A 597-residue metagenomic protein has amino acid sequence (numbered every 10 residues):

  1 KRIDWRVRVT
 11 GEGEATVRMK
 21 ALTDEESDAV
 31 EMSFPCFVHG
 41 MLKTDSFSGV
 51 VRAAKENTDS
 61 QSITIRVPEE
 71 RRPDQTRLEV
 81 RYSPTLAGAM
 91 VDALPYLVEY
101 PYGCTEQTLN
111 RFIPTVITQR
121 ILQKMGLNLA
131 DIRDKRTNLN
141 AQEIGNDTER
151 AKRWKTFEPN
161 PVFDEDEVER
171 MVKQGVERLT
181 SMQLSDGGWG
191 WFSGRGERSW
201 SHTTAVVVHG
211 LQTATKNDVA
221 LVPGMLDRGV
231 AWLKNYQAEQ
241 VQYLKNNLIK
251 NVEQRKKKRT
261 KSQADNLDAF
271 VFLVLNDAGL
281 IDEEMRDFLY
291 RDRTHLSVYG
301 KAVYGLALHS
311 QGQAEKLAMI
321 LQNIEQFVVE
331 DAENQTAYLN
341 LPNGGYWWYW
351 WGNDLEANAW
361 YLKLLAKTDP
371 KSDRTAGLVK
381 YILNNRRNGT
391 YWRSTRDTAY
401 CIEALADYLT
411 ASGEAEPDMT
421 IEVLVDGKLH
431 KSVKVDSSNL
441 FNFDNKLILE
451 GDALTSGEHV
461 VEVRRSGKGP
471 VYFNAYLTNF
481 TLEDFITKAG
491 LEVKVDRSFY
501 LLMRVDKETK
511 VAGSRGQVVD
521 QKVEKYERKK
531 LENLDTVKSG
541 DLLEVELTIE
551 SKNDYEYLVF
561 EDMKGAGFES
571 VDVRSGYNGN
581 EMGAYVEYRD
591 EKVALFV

Functional and structural regions predicted by a protein language model:
K1-A29, G40, D59-E70, T76 (+1 more regions): Long, domain-scale non-catalytic interaction/scaffolding regions in large secretory-pathway and trafficking proteins
T10-E14, P101-T105, K152-F157, F163-E169 (+1 more regions): A conserved hydrophobic secondary-structure block that centers on an alpha-helix together with its immediately flanking
E25, A29-E158: Secretory-pathway-linked proteins and extracytosolic
M90-Y100, S181-S193, E283, D287 (+2 more regions): Extracellular-facing binding/remodeling surfaces
Y96, I113-N128, N146-E165, V206-V219 (+4 more regions): Well-ordered alpha-helical scaffold segments within catalytic/enzyme domains
E106-I113, F163, E167-R170, R198-V206 (+6 more regions): Residues within HEAT/ARM-like alpha-solenoid scaffolds
D147-V172, E177, K258-S262, D520-T536: Intrinsically disordered, low-complexity acidic Ser/Thr-rich regulatory segments
V172, S185, V222-L226, V230 (+3 more regions): Core helices of alpha-solenoid repeat scaffolds
